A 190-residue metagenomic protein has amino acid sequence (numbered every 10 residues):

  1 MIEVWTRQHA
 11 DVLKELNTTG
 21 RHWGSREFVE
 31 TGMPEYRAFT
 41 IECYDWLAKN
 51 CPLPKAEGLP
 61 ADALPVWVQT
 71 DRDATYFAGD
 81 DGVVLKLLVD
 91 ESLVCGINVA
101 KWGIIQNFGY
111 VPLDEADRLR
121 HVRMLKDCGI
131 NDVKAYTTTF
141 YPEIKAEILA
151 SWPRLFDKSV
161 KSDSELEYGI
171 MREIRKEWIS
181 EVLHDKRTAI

Functional and structural regions predicted by a protein language model:
I2, A10-A38, D62-L64, A74-V83 (+1 more regions): Conserved NAD+-utilizing ADP-ribose enzyme module
T40-D73: Short, well-structured hydrophobic secondary-structure segments
